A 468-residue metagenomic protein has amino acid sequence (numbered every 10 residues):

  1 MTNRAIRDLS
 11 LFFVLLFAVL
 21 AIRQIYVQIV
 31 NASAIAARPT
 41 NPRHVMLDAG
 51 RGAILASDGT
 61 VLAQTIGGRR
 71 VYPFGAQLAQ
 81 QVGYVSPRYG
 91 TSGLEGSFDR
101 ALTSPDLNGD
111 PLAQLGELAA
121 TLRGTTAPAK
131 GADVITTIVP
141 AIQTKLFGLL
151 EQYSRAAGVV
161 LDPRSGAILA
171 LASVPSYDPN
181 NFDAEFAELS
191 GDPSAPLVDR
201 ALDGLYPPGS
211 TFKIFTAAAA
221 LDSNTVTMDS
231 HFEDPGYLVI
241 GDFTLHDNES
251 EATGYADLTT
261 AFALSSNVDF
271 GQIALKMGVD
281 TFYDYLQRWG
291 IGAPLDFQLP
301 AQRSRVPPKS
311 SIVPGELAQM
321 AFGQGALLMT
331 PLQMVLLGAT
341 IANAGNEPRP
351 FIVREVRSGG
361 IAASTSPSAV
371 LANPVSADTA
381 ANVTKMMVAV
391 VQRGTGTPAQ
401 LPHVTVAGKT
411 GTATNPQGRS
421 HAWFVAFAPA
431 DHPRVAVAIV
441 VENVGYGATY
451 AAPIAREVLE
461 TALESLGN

Functional and structural regions predicted by a protein language model:
M1-A157, L171-R200, L205, S366-V370 (+3 more regions): Extracytoplasmic/periplasmic proteins that interact with beta-lactams or build/remodel peptidoglycan
D58, T121-L122, R164-S210, F215-G447: Beta-lactam-recognizing serine transpeptidase/beta-lactamase-like catalytic domain environment
L78, S86, S165, E355-G359 (+1 more regions): Short edge-strand/loop segments of extracellular domains
L146, A261, A455: A helicase ATPase "motif cassette" and its flanking acidic/Ser/Thr-rich regulatory loops
M334, G447-R456, E460: Short, charged, low-complexity patches
A342, V391, R456-G467: Short amphipathic alpha-helical signal-transduction/dimerization elements
